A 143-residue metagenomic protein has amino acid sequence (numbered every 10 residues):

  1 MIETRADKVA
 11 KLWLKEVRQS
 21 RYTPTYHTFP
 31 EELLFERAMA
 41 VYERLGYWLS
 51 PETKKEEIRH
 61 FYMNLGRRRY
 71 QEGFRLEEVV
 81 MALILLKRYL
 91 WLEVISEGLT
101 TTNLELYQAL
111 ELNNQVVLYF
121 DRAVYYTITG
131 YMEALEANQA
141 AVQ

Functional and structural regions predicted by a protein language model:
M1-E16, S20-E32, N64: N-terminal intrinsically disordered, cationic/polar leader segments that include organellar targeting peptides
T4-K8, L33-E36, Y107, E111 (+1 more regions): Alpha-helix boundary/N-cap detector
W13-R18, A38, Y42-L45, Y62 (+3 more regions): Hydrophobic alpha-helical core bundles mediating ligand binding, dimerization, or RNAP-core interactions
H27-E52: Short, well-structured hydrophobic secondary-structure segments
E57-Q143: Long, amphipathic alpha-helical coupling/dimerization segments that relay conformational signals between
